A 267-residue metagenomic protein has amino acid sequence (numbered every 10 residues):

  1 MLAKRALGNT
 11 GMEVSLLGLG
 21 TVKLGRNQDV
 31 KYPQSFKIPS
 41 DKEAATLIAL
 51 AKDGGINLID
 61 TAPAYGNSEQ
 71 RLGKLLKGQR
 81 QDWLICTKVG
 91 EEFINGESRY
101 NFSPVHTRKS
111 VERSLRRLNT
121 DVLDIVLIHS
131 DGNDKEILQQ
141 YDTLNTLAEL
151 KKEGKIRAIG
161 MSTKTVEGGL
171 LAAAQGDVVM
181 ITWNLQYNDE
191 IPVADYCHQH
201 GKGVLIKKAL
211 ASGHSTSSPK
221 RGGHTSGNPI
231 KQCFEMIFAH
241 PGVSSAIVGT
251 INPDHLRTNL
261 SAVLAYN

Functional and structural regions predicted by a protein language model:
M1-W83: N-terminal binding-site loop/beta-alpha segment at the start of enzyme catalytic domains that lines or forms
K4, D131-N267: Beta/alpha (TIM)-barrel catalytic core signal, keyed to glycine-rich beta->alpha loops juxtaposed to Asp/Glu that bind
L7, L17-L19, A51, I59 (+8 more regions): Conserved, mostly hydrophobic/aromatic
N9-E13, D53, G73-L84, L115-N119 (+3 more regions): Acidic (Asp/Glu)-rich catalytic clusters
L24-K42, F93-R108, D134-E136, S218-G227: Active-site mouth loops of central-metabolism enzymes
Q34-A51, F102-N119, S162-L171, N228-M236: Short, acidic/polar
D82-N95, I128-H129: A short, structured active-site edge motif that brings together acidic residues
H106-H129, E149-E153: CE4/NodB-like, metal-dependent polysaccharide N-deacetylase domain that modifies extracellular/periplasmic N-acetylated
